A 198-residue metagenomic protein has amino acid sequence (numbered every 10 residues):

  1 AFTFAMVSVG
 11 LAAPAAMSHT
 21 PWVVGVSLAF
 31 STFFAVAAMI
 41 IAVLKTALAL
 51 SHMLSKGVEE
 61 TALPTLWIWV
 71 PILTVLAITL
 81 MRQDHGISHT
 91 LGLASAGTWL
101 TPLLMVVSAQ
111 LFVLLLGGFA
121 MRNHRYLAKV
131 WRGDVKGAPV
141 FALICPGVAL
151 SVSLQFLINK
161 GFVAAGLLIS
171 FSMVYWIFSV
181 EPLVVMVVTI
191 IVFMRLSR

Functional and structural regions predicted by a protein language model:
A1, A15-A35, S51-T61: Membrane-interface helix-loop-helix junctions at boundaries between adjacent transmembrane segments
A1-L11, F30-L48, L66-Q83, T101-H124 (+2 more regions): Hydrophobic cores of alpha-helical transmembrane segments in multi-pass integral membrane proteins
M17-L28, I87-L100, L154-I177: Extracellular/periplasmic helix-loop-helix junctions in multi-pass membrane proteins
L48-P64, A128, V163-A165, V174 (+1 more regions): Extended intrinsically disordered, low-complexity coil regions enriched in Ser, Thr, Gly, Ala and often Pro
H52-M53, L80-G92: Hydrophobic transmembrane helix segments
S55-V58, G118-V135: Alpha-helical transmembrane segments
L76-L80, T90, V130-V135: Extended helix-rich, non-globular scaffold segments
